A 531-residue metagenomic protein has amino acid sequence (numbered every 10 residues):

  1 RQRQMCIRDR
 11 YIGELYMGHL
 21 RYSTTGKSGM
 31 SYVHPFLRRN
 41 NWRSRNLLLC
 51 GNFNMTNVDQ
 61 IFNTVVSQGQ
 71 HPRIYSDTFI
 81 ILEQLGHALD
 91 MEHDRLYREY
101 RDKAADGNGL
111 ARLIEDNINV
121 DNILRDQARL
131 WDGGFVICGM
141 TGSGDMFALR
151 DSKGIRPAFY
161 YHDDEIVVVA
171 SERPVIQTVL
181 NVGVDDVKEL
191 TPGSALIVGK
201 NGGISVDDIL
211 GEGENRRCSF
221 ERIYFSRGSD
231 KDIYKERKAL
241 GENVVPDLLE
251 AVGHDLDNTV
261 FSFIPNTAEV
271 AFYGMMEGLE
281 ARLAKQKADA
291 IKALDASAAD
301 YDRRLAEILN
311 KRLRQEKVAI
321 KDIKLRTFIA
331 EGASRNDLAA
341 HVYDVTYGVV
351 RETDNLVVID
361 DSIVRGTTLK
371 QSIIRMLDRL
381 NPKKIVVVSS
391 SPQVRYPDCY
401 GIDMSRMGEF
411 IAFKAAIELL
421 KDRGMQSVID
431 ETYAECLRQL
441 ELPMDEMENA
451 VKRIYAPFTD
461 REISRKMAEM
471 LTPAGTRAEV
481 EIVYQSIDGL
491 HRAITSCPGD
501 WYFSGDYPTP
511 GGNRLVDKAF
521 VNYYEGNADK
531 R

Functional and structural regions predicted by a protein language model:
R1-Q4, R8-T191, I197-V260, I264-P265: Conserved short alpha-helical segments that host acidic/polar catalytic motifs at enzyme active sites
E99-I118, L279-D289, S297-A298, R304-V318: Amphipathic alpha-helical
Q127-A128, S143-D145, R150, H162 (+8 more regions): PRPP-dependent phosphoribosyltransferase catalytic core
L130-G133, R237-D257, V270, M275-G278 (+2 more regions): Phosphate/ATP-binding catalytic cores across multiple sugar-kinase/actin-like superfamilies, primarily ASKHA
G139, R150-D151, S171-R173, K200 (+6 more regions): Active-site proximal loops enriched in glycine and acidic residues that flank catalytic Cys/His/Asp and coordinate
G203-R217, F263-T267, A271-S297: Terminal amphipathic helices with adjacent charged low-complexity linkers/tails
H254-T267, V386, V480-Q485: Short glycine-rich phosphate-binding loop at a beta-alpha junction
F261, A268-M275, L279, Q315 (+2 more regions): Extended, hydrophobic alpha-helical segments in both membrane/secreted and soluble proteins
